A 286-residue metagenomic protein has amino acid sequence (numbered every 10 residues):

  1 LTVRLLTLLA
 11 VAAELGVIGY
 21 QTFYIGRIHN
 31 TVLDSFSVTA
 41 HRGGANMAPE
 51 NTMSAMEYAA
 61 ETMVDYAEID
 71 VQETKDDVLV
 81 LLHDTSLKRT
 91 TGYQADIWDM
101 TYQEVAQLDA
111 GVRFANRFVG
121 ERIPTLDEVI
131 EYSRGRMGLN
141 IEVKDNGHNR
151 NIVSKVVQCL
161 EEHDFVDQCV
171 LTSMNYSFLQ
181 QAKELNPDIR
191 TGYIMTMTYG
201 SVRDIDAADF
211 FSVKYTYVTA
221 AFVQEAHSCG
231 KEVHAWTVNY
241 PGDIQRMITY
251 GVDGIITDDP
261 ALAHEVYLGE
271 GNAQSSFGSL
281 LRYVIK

Functional and structural regions predicted by a protein language model:
L1-K286: Phosphate-group recognition and catalysis centered on beta-loop-alpha active-site segments
